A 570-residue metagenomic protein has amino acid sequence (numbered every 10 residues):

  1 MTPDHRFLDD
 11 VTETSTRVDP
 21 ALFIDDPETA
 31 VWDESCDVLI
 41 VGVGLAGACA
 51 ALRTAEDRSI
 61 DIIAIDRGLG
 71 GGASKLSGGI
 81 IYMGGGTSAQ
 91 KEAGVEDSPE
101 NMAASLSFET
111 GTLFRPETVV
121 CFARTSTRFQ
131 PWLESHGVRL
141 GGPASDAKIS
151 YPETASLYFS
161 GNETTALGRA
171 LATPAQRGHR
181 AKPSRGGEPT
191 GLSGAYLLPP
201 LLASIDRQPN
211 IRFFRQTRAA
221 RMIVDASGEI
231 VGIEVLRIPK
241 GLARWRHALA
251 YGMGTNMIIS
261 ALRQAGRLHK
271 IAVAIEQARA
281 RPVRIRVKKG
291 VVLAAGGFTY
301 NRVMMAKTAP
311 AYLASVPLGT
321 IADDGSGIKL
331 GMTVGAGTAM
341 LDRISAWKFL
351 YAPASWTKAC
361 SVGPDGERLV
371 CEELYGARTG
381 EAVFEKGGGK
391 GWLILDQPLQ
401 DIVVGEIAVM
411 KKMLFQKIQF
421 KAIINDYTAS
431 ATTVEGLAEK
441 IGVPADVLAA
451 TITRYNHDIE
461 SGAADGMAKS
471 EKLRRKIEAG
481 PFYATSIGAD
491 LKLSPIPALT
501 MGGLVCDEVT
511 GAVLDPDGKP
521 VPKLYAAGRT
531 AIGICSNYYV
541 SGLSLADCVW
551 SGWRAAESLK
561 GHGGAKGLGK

Functional and structural regions predicted by a protein language model:
M1-V38, E56-D57, H269, I534 (+2 more regions): Extreme N-terminal leader/targeting segments of oxidoreductases
D10, S15-R17, C121-R281, R302 (+1 more regions): Conserved redox-cofactor binding core of oxidoreductases
V38-A64: N-terminal Rossmann-like FAD-binding beta1-loop-alpha1 element of flavoenzymes
E56-G78: Glycine-rich FAD pyrophosphate-binding loop
Y82-F122, E134, G141: Glycine-rich active-site loop/strand segments that organize a redox cofactor
L192, G241-F349, L545-R554: Glycine-rich loop(s) and the adjacent beta-strand/alpha-helix scaffold that form part
I328, G337-V443, V447: An anion/pyrophosphate-binding glycine-rich loop and adjacent beta-alpha core in soluble alpha-beta enzymes
V447-I534, Y538: A glycine-rich dinucleotide-binding beta-alpha-beta segment and adjacent secondary-structure elements that constitute
